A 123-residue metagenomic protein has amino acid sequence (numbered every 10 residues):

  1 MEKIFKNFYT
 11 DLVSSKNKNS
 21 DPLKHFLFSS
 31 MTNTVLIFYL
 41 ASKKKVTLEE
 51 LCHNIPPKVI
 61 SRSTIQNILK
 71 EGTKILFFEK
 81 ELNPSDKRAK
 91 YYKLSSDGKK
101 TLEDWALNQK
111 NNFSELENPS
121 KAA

Functional and structural regions predicted by a protein language model:
M1-K3, A122-A123: C-terminal regulatory/oligomerization modules of transcriptional regulators
F8-I37: Short alpha-helical segments that sit at the start of domains
N19, E103-A123: Amphipathic alpha-helical dimerization/coiled-coil segments that flank or bridge DNA-binding/regulatory modules
S29, N83-A106: Short, cationic-aromatic polyanion-contact patches
L40-K44: Short helix-capping/hinge SLiMs at alpha-helix to coil transitions
K45-I55: Short acidic, hydrophobic short linear motifs in intrinsically disordered regions
V59-K74: Short amphipathic alpha-helical interaction segments
T73-N83: A short, conserved structural fragment
